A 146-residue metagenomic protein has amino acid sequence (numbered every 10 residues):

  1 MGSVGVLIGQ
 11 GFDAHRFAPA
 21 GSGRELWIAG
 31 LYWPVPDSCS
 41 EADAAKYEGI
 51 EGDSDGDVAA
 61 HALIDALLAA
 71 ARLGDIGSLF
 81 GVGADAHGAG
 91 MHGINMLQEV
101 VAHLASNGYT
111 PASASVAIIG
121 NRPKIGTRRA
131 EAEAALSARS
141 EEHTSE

Functional and structural regions predicted by a protein language model:
M1-V4, F17, S106-T110: Hydrophobic alpha-helical transmembrane segments
L7-Q10, K124-G126, A134, A138-S140: C-terminal binding/interaction regions
H15-A44: Polyampholytic, low-complexity intrinsically disordered segments
W33-S54, G83-G88: A short glycine/serine-rich beta->alpha loop
D55-L67: Short alpha-helix carrying the canonical HExxH Zn2+-binding catalytic motif
A66-T110, A117, N121-P123: Glycine- and Gly-Pro-enriched alpha-helical subdomains that act as flexible, kink-prone "lid/hinge" or packing modules
A114, I118, A132-S137: Conserved, well-structured core segments that form or line functional sites
E142-E146: Conserved small/polar residues in nucleotide/adenosyl-binding loops
